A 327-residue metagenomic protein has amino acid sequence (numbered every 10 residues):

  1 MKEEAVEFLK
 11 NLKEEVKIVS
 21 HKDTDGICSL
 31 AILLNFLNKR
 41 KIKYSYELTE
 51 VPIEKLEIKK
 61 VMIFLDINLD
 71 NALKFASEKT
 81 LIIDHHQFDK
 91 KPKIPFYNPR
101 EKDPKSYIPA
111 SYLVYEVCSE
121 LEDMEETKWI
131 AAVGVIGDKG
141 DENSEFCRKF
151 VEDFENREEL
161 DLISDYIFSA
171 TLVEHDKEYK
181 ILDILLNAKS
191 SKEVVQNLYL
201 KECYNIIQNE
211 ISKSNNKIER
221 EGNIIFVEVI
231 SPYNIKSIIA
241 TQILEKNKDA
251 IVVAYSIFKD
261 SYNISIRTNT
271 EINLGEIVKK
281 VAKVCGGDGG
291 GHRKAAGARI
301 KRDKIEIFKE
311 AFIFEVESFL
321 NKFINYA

Functional and structural regions predicted by a protein language model:
M1-D165, Q208, E221-A327: Replace "Mg2+/Mn2+-dependent" with "divalent metal-dependent
K2, E178-I181, S191: Short amphipathic alpha-helical segments that mediate assembly, nucleic-acid/protein binding, or membrane association
V133-G137, I181-N187: Extended hydrophobic/aromatic-rich secondary-structure runs
D165, T171-K180: A conserved active-site cap/scaffold subdomain adjacent to cofactor or substrate pockets
D183-I225: Oxyanion-binding "anion nests"
